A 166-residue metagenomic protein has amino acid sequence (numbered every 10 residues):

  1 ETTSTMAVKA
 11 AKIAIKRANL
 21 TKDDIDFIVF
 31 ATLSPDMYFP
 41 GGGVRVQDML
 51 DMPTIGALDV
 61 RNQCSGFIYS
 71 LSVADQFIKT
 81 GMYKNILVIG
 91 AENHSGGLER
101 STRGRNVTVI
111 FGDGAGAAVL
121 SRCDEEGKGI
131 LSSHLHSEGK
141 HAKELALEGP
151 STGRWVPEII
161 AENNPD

Functional and structural regions predicted by a protein language model:
E1, T102-D166: Condensing-enzyme catalytic core mediating Claisen C-C bond formation in acyl metabolism
E1-T5, L33-N85, A91: Conserved catalytic cysteine-centered active-site region of acyl-thioester-dependent Claisen-condensing enzymes
A10-D26: Phosphate/pyrophosphate-binding loops at sites that engage ATP/ADP/AMP, CoA/4′-phosphopantetheine, polyphosphate
K16, L20, D51, Q76-K79 (+3 more regions): Generic secondary-structure signature for well-ordered alpha-helical cores
D24-V29, D48-R61, G97-R103: Glycine/charged-rich beta-loop-alpha catalytic/anionic-binding loops adjacent to active sites
F39-P40, L98-R100, A142: Short glycine-/acidic-enriched loop or helix-start segments at secondary-structure transitions that form or flank
K79-A115: Flexible, glycine-rich active-site loops centered on histidine and acidic residues that chelate a metal or position
